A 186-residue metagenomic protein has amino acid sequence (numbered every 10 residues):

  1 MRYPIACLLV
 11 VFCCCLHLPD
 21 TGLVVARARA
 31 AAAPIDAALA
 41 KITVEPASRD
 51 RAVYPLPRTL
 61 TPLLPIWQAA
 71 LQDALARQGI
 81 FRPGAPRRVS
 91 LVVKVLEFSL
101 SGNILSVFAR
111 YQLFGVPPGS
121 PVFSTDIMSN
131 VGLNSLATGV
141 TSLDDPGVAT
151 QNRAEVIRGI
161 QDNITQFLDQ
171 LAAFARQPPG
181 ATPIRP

Functional and structural regions predicted by a protein language model:
M1-C15: Sec-dependent bacterial lipoprotein signal peptides
C15-A69, A172-P186: A structural "domain/chain start" motif
L16-A30, V122-F123, V131-P186: C-terminal/domain-edge helix-coil "capping" segments
P34-I35, I80-R87, Q112-S124: A short, structured loop/turn motif at beta-sheet edges
V53-P62, F98, P146-I157: Second-shell loop/turn segments in exported
L64, Q68, Q72-L75, F108 (+1 more regions): Extracytoplasmic/secreted envelope proteins and their assembly/folding machinery, especially bacterial periplasmic
G79-L100, I164: A short, hydrophobic beta-strand-centered structural micro-motif
G102-S142: Amphipathic beta-strand/beta-sheet edge segments enriched in Tyr/Trp
